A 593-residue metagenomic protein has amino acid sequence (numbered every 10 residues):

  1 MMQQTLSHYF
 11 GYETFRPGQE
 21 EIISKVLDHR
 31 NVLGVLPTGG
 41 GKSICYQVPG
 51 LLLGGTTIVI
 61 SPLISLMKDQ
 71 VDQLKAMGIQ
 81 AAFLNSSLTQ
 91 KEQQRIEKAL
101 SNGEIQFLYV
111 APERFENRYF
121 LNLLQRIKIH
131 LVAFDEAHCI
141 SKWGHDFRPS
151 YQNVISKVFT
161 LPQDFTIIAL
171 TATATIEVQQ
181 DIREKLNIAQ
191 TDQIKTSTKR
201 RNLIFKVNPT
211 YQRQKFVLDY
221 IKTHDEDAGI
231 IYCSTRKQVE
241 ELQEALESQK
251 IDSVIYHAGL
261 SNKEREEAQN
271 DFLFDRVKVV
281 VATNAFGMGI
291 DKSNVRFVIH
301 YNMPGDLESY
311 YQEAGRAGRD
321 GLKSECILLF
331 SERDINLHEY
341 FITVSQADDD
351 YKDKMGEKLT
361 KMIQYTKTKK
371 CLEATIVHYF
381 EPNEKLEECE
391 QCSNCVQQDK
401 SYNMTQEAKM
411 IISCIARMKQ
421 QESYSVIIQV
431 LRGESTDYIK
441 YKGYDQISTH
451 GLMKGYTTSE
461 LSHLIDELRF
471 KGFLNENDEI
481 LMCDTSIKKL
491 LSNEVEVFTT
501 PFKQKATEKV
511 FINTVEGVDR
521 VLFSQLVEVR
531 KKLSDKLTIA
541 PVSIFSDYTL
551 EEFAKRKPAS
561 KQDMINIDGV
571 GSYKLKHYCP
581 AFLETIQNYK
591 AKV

Functional and structural regions predicted by a protein language model:
M1-M2, M355-G356, E384-V593: Accessory DNA-binding and partner-docking regions appended to nucleic-acid-acting proteins, especially the terminal
M2-Y9, E13-P17, E21-S43, G50-L53 (+3 more regions): Helicase motor core with emphasis on the C-terminal RecA-like subdomain
V26, I221, F272, T366 (+2 more regions): Short helix-to-turn junction characteristic of helix-turn-helix DNA-binding domains, especially the helix
E325, T375, E388-Q391: The −1 position to Zn-ligating cysteines in a subset of zinc-ribbon hairpins
D350-F380: Short, charged low-complexity linear segments at domain edges
